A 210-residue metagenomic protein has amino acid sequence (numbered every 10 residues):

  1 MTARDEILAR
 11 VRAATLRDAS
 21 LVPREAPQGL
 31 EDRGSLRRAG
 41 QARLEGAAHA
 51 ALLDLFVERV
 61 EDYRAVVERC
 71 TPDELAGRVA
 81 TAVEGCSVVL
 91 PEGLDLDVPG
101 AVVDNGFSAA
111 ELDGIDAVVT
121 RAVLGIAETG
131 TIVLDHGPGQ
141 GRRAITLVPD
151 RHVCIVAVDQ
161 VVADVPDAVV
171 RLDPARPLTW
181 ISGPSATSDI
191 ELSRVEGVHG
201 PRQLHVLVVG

Functional and structural regions predicted by a protein language model:
M1-G210: The feature marks the mature, well-folded catalytic cores of soluble enzymes
